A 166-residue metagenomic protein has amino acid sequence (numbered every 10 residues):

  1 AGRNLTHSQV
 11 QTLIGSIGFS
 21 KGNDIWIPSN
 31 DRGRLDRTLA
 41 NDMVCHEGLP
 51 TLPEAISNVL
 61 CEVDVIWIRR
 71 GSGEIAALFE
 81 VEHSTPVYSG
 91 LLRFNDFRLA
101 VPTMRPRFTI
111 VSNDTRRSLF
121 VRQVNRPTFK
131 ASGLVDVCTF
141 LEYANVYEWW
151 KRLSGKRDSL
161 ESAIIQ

Functional and structural regions predicted by a protein language model:
A1-N30, A55-I56: Nuclease catalytic cores
F19, R70, S84: Residue-level marker of positions within ordered structural domains that often coincide with functionally constrained
I27-G73, S154-G155: Active-site metal-binding core of divalent-cation-utilizing nuclease and nuclease-like domains
L52, N58-V63, G73-D136: Catalytic cores of nucleic-acid endonucleases
D114-Q166: Domain-level recognition of nuclease-like catalytic cores that cleave nucleotide substrates
